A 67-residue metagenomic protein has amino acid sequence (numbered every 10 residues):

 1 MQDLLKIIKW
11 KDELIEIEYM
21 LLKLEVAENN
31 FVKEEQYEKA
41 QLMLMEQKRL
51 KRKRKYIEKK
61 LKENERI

Functional and structural regions predicted by a protein language model:
M1-Y19: Short, charge/polar-rich alpha-helical segments
D3-L4, E28, K53: Generic short amphipathic/hydrophobic targeting helices enriched at N-termini, encompassing Sec-type signal peptides
W10, E18-M20, N29, E35 (+1 more regions): Compositionally biased, intrinsically disordered low-complexity segments
K11, E34-K51: Short, charged, amphipathic alpha-helical segments
I15, L22, M45-K55: Generic structural signal for well-ordered, non-transmembrane alpha-helical segments in soluble/cytosolic regions
R49-I67: Amphipathic alpha-helical coiled-coil segments
